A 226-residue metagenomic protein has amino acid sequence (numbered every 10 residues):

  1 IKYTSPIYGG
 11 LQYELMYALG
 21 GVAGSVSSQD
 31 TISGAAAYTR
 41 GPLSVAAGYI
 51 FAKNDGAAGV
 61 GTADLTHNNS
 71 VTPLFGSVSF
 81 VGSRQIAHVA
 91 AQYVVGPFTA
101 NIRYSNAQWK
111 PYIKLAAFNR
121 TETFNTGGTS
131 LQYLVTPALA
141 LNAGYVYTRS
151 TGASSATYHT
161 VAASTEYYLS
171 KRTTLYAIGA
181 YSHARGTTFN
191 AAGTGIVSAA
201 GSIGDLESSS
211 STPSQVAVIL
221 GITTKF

Functional and structural regions predicted by a protein language model:
I1-T39: Aromatic- and glycine-enriched pocket-lining scaffold segments that form the walls of small-molecule binding clefts
G9-G10, A138, K171-R172: Short loop/turn motifs that connect adjacent beta-strands in outer-membrane beta-barrel proteins
Q12, S44, I219: A residue-level signal for beta-strand positions that form part of recognition/binding surfaces within mature
V22, G41-L43, L65, S170-T173 (+2 more regions): Short, surface-exposed, polar/charged, turn-prone segments marking secondary-structure boundaries
T31, D64, A192-T194: Short alpha-helix boundary/capping motifs
A37-Y167, I178-Y181, P213, T224: Detector for outer-membrane/organellar transmembrane beta-barrel domains, recognizing the amphipathic beta-strand
K171-I219, K225: Predominantly the C-terminal beta-signal and adjacent terminal strand-loop region of outer-membrane beta-barrel
